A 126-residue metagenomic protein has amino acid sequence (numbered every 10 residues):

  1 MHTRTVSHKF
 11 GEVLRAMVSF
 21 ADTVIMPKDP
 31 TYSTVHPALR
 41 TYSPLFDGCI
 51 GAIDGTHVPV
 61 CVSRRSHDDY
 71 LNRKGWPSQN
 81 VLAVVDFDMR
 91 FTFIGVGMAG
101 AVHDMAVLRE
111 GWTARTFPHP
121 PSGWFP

Functional and structural regions predicted by a protein language model:
M1-P126: Short, well-ordered secondary-structure "scaffold" segments embedded in the functional core of diverse domains
